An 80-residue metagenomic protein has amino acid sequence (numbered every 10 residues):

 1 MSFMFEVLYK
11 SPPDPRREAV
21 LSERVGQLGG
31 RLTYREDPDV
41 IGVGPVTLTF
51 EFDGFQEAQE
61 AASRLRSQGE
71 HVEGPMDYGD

Functional and structural regions predicted by a protein language model:
M1-P15, L48: Short glycine-/aliphatic-rich beta-strand segments at the starts of folded cytosolic domains
F3, F55-A58, P75: A generic structural signal for ordered secondary structure
F5, P15-E18, M76-D80: Contiguous interface-forming segments/domains that mediate binding rather than catalysis
P12-Y34: Short amphipathic alpha-helix segments
R17-E23, E57-H71: Extended Gly/Ser/Thr-rich low-complexity repeat segments, especially those forming or decorating extracellular
R31-R66: Short, intrinsically disordered low-complexity segments
L32-R35, S67-D80: Conserved short beta-strand edge segments in small beta-sheet-based binding/regulatory domains
